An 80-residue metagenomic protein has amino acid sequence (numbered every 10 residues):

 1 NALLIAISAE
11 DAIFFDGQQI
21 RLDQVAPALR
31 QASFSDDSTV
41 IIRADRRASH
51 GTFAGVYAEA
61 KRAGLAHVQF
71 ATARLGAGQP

Functional and structural regions predicted by a protein language model:
N1-P80: Long, low-hydrophobicity, acidic/polar, solvent-exposed interaction domains
